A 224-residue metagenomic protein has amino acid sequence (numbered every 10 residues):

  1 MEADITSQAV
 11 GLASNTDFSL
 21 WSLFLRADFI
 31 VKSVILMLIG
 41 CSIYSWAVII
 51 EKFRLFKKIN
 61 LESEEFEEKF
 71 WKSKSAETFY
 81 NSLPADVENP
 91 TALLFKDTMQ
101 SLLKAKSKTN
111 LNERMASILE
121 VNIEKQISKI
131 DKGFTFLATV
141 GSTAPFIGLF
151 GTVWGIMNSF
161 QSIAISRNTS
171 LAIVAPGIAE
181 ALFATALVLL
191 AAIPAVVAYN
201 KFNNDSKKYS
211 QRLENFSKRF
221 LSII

Functional and structural regions predicted by a protein language model:
M1-R26: Short, strongly hydrophobic alpha-helical membrane anchors
L20-K52: Hydrophobic alpha-helical transmembrane segments
V34-M37, C41-Y44, A144-I147, G151-W154 (+1 more regions): Residue-level signal for the membrane-embedded core of alpha-helical transmembrane segments, especially mid-helix
S42-E51, A191-F202: Transmembrane alpha-helical segments in integral membrane proteins
K57-S170, A195-I224: Predominantly long cytosolic amphipathic alpha-helical stalk/bundle segments
A181-A195: Hydrophobic alpha-helical transmembrane segments of polytopic membrane proteins
